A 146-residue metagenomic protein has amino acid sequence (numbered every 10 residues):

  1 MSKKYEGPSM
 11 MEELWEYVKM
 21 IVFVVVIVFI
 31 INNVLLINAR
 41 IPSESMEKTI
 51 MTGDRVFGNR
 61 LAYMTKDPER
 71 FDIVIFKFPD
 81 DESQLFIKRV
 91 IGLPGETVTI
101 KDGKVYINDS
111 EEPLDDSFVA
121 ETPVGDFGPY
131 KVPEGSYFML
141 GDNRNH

Functional and structural regions predicted by a protein language model:
S2-K19, I30, V34-R40, E47-H146: Soluble "head" domains of membrane/secretory-pathway proteins
F23-V26: Residues within membrane-spanning alpha-helices of integral membrane proteins, especially the hydrophobic core/packing
